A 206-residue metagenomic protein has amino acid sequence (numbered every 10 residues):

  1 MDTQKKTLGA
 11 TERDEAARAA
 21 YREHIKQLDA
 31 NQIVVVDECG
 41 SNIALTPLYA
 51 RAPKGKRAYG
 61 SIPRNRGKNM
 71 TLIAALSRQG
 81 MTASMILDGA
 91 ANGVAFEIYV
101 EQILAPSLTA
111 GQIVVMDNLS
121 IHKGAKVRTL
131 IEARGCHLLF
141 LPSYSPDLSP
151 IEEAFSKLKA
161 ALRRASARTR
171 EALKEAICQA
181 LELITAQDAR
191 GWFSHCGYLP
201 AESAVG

Functional and structural regions predicted by a protein language model:
M1-G206: Short functional hotspots at interaction and active-site rims
